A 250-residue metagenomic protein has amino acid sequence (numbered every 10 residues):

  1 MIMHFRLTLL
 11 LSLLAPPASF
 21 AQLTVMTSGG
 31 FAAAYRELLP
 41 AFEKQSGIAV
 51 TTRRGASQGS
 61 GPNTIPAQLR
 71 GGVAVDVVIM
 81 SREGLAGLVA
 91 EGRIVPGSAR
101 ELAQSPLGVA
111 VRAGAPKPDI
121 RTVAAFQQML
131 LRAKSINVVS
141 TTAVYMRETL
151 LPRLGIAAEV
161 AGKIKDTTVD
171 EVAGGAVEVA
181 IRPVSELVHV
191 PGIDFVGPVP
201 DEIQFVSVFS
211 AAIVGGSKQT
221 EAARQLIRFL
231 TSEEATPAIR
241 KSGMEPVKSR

Functional and structural regions predicted by a protein language model:
M1-H4: N-terminal secretory signal peptides that target proteins for export/translocation
R6-A18: Bacterial N-terminal signal peptides
F20-N63, A67-A74, I79-E91, V95-S105 (+1 more regions): Exported/periplasmic ABC-transporter solute-binding proteins
